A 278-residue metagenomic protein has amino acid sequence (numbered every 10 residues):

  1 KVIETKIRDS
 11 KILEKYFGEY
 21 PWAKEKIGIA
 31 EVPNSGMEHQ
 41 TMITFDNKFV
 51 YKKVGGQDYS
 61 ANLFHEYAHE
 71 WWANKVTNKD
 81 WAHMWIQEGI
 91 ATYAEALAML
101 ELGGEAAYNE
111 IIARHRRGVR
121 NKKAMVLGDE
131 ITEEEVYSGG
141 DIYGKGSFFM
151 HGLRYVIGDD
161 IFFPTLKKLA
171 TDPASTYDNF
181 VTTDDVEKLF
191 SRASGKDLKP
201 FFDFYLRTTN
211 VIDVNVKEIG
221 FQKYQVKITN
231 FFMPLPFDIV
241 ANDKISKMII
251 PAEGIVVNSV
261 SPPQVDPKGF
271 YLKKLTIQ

Functional and structural regions predicted by a protein language model:
K1-E70, N74-H83, A94, E134-V136: Juxtacatalytic substrate-recognition/specificity segment
P21, G139-F221: Amphipathic alpha-helical substructures
S35-T41, A98-G104, A174-V181, V211-V214: Secretory-pathway/luminal and periplasmic proteins that interact with or process carbohydrate-rich
D46, L63-T77, A91-E95, K145-I157 (+1 more regions): Alpha-helical scaffold elements that line and support the substrate/ligand-binding pocket of soluble hydrolases
K48-G55, W81-A82, E134-D141, D172-D178 (+2 more regions): Short, contiguous acidic/charged loop-to-helix segments that flank catalytic cores in large enzymes
M84, E88-F148, V156, S175-T176: Acidic/His/Gly-enriched intrinsically disordered linker/tail segments that often contain short helix/coil "MoRF-like"
L198-K199, I219-F270: Beta-strand-rich binding/interaction modules
Y271-Q278: Glycine/proline-rich low-complexity spacer/linker segments in large multi-domain proteins
